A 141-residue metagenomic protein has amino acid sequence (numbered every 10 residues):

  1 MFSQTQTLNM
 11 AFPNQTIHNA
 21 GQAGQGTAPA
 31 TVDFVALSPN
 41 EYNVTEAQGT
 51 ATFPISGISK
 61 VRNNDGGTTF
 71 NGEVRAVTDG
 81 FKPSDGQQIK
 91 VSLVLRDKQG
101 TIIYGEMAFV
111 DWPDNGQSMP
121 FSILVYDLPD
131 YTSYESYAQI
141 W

Functional and structural regions predicted by a protein language model:
M1, T27-V32, S92-L93: Intrinsic low-complexity repeat tracts in disordered regions, enriched in small/polar residues
F2-Q22, I102-L124: A cross-kingdom feature marking solvent-exposed beta-strand/loop segments within repeated, beta-rich binding/scaffold
Q4, N19, F70-G72, I89-V91 (+3 more regions): Hydrophobic residues positioned within well-ordered beta-strands of beta-sheet architectures
L8, A23-N63, G105, L128-W141: Terminal connector regions
F12, T27, N63-D65, S84 (+2 more regions): Surface-exposed coil/turn segments at beta-strand junctions on protein surfaces, enriched
G24, R75-V77, Y126: Acidic, Ser/Thr
N40-Y104: Surface-exposed interaction/gating patches
S84-D85, K90-S92, R96-D97, T101-I102 (+2 more regions): C-terminal functional regions that serve as terminal interaction/effector modules
